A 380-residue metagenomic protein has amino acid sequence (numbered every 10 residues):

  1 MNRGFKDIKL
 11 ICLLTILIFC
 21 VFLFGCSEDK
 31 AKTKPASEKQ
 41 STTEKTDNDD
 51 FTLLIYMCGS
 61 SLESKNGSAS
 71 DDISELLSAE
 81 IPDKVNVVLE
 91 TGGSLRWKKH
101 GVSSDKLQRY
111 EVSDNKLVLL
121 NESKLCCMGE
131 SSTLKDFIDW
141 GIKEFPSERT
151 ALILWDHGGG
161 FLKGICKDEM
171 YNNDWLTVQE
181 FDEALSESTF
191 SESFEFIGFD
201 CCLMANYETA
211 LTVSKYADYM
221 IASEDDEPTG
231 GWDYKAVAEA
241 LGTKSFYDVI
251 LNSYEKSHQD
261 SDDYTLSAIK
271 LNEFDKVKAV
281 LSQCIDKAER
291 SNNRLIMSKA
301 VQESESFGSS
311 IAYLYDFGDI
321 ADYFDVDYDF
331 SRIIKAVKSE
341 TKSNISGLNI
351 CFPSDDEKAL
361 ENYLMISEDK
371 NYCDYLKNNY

Functional and structural regions predicted by a protein language model:
N2-L13: Bacterial N-terminal signal peptides that target proteins for export
I11-F19, L152: Sec-dependent N-terminal signal peptides
F22-G25: C-terminal motif of bacterial Sec signal peptides marking the signal peptidase cleavage site
K34-P146: N-terminal extension/subdomain marker
Q40-T46, G158-F161, I165-Y380: Terminal, contiguous helix-loop blocks that mediate binding/assembly
T52-M57, N86-T91, T150-L154, E195-F199 (+2 more regions): Structural recognition of the beta-strand scaffold that forms the well-ordered cores of secreted hydrolase catalytic
G141-F161: Active-site groove signature of glycoside hydrolases
